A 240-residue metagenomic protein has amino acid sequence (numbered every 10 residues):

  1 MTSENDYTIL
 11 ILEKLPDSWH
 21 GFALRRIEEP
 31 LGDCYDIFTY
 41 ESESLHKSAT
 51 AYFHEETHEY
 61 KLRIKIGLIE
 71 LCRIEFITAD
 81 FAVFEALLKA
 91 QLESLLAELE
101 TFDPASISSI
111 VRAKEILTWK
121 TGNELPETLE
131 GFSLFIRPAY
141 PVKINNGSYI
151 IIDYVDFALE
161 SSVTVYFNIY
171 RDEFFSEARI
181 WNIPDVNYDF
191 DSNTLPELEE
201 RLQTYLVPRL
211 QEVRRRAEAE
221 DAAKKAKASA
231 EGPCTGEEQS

Functional and structural regions predicted by a protein language model:
M1-Y40, S94-L159: Negatively charged, low-complexity tracts enriched in Asp/Glu with abundant Ser/Thr
K14, K47, K61, K65 (+5 more regions): Context-gated lysine
L24, E28-D33, K47-A49, Y60-L62 (+13 more regions): An almost-null, non-specific background feature that weakly reflects generic protein context rather than any particular
E43, V155-A158, P233, Q239: Intrinsically disordered, low-complexity regions of eukaryotic proteins
L45-L87, V155-E200: Intrinsically disordered, low-complexity regulatory segments enriched in Ser/Thr/Pro and charged residues
S48-E55, L117-F132, G232-S240: Short, Lys/Arg-enriched charge-dense amphipathic segments
E70-I116, I180-S240: Mixed-charge, Lys/Arg-enriched low-complexity segments
